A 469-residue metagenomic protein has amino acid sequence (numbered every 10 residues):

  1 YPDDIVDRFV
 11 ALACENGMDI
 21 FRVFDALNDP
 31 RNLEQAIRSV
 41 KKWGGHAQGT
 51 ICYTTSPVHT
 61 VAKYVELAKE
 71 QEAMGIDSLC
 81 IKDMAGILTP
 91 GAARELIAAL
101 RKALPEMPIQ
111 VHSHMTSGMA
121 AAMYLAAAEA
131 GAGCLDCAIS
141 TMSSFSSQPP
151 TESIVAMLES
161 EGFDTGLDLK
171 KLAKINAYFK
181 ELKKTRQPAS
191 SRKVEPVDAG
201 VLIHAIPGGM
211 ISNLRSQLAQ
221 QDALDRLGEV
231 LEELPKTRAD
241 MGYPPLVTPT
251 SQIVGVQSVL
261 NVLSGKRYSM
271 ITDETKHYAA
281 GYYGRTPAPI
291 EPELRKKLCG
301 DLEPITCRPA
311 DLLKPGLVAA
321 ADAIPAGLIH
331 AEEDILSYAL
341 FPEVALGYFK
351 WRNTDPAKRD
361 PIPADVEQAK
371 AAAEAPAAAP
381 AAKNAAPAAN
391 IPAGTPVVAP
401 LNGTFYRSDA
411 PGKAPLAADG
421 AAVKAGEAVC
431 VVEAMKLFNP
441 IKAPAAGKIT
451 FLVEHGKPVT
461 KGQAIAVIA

Functional and structural regions predicted by a protein language model:
Y1-P108, L125-A132: Alpha/beta enzyme core
F24-A26, T50, K82, Q110-H114 (+4 more regions): Structural motif
D29-R31, T54-P57, T116-A120, T404 (+1 more regions): Short acidic loop-to-helix transition motifs that present clustered carboxylates
H46, P108-Q110, K448, P458: Residues at or immediately flanking beta-strands
M84-S269: Catalytic alpha/beta core domains of metabolic enzymes, predominantly
K193-G200, I206-A381, A385: Terminal or standalone catalytic/regulatory effector modules within metabolic enzymes and repeat proteins
A382-A469: Structured functional modules or segments
